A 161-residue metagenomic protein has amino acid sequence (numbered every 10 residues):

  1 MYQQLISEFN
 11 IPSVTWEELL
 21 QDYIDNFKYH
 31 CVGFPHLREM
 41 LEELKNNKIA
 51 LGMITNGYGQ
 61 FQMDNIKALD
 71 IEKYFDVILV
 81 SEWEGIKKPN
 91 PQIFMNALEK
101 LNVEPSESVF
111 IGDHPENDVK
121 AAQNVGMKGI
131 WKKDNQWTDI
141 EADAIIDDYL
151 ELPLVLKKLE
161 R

Functional and structural regions predicted by a protein language model:
M1-D22: A metal-dependent, Asp-based hydrolase signature
V14, R38, E42-K45, I54 (+1 more regions): Asp-based, Mg2+/Mn2+-dependent phosphohydrolase catalytic module
Y23-Y29: Surface-exposed cleft-lining segments at the edges of enzyme active sites
H30-F34: Conserved beta-strand/loop elements of the cytosolic catalytic core of P-type E1-E2 ATPases, chiefly in the P-domain
K48: Gly/Ser-rich, acidic/histidine-flanked active-site/gating loops
